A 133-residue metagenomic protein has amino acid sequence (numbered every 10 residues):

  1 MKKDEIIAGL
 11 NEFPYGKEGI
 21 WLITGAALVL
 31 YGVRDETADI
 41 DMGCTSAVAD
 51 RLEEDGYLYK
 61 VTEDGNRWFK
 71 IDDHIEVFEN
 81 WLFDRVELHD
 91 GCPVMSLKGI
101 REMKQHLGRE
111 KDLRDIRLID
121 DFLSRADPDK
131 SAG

Functional and structural regions predicted by a protein language model:
M1-G133: Compositionally biased terminal segments of proteins
